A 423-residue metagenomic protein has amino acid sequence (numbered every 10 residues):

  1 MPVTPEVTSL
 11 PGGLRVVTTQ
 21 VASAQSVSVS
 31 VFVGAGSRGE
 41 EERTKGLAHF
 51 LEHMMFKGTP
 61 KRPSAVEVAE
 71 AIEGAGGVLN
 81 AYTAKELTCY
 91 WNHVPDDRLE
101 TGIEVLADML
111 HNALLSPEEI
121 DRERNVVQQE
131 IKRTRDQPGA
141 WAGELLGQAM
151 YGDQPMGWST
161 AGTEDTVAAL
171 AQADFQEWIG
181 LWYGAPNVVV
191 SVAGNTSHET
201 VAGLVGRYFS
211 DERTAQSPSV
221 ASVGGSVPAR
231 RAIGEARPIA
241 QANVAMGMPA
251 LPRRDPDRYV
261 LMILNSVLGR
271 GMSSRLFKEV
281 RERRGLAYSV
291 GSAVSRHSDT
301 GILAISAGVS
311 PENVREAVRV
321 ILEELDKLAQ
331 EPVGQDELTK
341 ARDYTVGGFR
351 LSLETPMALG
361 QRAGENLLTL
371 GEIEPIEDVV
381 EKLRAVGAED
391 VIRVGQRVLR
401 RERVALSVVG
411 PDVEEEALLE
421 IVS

Functional and structural regions predicted by a protein language model:
V3, L14-R15: Extreme N-terminal starter segment of soluble prokaryotic enzymes
V3-P5, S9, Q20, E67-S217 (+7 more regions): Charge-rich, well-structured scaffold segments of protease-associated domains
G13, Q20-I72, M246, P256-L268 (+2 more regions): Active/ligand-binding-proximal structured segments within catalytic/core domains that scaffold catalytic residues
T18, S37, M55, T214-A215 (+2 more regions): A glycine- and charged-residue-rich anion-binding loop/surface
